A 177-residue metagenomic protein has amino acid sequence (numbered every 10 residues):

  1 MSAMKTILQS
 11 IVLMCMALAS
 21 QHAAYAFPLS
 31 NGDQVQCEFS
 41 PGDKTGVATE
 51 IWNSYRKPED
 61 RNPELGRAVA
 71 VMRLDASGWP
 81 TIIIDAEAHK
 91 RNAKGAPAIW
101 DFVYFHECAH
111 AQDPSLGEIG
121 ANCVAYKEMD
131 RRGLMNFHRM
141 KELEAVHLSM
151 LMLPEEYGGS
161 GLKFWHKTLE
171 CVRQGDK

Functional and structural regions predicted by a protein language model:
K5-L13: Sec-dependent signal peptide recognition, specifically the positively charged N-region followed immediately by
M14-S20: Hydrophobic core
H22-R67: A metal-dependent hydrolase signature that marks the N-terminal structural subdomain at the beginning of catalytic folds
Q36-E38, N122-V124, E170-V172: Sequence contexts marking disulfide-bonded cysteines in secreted/extracellular proteins
K57-P97, C108-A111: Active-site scaffold of zinc-dependent metalloenzymes
A96-F102, I119-G120, K141: Alpha-helical scaffolds flanking conserved acidic
E107-G120, K127-G133: Catalytic Zn2+-binding segment of zinc metalloproteases
R132-K177: Long, well-structured alpha-helical subdomains associated with metal-dependent extracellular/ecto-lumenal hydrolases
